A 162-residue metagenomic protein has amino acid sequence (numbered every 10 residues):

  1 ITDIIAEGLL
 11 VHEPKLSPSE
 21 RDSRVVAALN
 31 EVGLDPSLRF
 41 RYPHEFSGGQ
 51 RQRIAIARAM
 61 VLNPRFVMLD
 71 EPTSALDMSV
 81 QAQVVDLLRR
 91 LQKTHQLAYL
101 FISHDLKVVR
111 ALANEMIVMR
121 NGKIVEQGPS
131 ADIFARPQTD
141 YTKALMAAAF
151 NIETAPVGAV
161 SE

Functional and structural regions predicted by a protein language model:
S19-S37, M146-A147: Conserved ABC ATPase "signature" region
Y42-F46, Q50: Conserved ABC ATPase signature
I56, V84: Hydrophobic anchor residue at the start of the ABC signature
N63: Conserved catalytic motifs of ABC-family nucleotide-binding domains
V109-A111: A short, surface-exposed alpha-helical micro-motif characterized by mixed small hydrophobic and charged/polar residues
Q127-G128: ABC ATPase "signature
